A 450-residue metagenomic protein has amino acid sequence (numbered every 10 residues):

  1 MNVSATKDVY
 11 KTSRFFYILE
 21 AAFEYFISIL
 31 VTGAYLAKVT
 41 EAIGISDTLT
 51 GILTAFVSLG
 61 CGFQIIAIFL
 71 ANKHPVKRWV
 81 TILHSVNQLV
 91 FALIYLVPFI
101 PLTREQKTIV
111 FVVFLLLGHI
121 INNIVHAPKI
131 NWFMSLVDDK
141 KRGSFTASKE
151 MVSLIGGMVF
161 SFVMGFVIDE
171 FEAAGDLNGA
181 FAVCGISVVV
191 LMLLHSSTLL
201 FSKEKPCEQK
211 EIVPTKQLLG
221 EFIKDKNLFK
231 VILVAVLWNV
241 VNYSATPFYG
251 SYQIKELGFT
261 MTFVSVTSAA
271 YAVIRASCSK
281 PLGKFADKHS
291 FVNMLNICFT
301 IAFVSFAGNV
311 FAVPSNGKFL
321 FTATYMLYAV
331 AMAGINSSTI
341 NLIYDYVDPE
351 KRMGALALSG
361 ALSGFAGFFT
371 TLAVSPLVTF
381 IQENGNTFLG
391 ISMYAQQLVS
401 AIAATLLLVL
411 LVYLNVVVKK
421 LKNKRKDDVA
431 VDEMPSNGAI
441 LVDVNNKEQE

Functional and structural regions predicted by a protein language model:
M1-K11, E204-L233, K424-E450: Juxtamembrane intracellular "pre-TM" segments in multi-pass secondary transporters
M1-Q64, I68-A71, N87, A92-Y95 (+3 more regions): Helix-loop boundary and gating motifs at the non-cytosolic
A22, V90, E105-V125, K318-I335: Hydrophobic core of transmembrane alpha-helices in multi-pass small-molecule transporters, especially MFS/SLC-type
A42, F69, K73, Y95-L102 (+2 more regions): Transmembrane alpha-helix termini and helix-breaking/packing motifs in multi-pass membrane transporters
D47, D139-K149, M261-T262, P349-G360: Loop-to-transmembrane helix entry/capping segments in MFS-fold secondary transporters and related SLC/MFSD carriers
F63-R78, C278-F291, V378: Helix-to-loop junctions at the C-terminal end of transmembrane segments in multipass secondary transporters
S85-E105, T300-N316: C-terminal ends and interior cores of transmembrane alpha-helices in multi-pass membrane transporters/permeases
N122-V137, G334-D348: Intracellular juxtamembrane helix-capping segments at the cytosolic ends of symmetry-related transmembrane helices
